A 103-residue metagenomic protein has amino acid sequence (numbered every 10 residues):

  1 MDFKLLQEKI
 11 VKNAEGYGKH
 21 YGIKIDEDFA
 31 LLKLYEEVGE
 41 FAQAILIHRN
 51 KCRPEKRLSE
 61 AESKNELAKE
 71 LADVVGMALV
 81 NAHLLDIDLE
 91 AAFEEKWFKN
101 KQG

Functional and structural regions predicted by a protein language model:
M1-L71, V75-G103: Flexible "arm" and connector segments at domain edges
